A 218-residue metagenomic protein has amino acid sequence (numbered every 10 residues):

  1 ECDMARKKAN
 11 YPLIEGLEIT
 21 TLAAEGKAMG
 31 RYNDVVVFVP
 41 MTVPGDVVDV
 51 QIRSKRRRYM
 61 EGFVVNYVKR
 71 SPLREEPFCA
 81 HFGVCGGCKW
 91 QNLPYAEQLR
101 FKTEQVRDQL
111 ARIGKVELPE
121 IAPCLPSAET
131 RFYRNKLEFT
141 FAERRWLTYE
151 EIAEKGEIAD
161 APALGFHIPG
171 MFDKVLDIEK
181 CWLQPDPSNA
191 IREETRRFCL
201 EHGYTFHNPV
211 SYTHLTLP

Functional and structural regions predicted by a protein language model:
C2-L215: Accessory RNA-recognition modules of RNA-modification enzymes
